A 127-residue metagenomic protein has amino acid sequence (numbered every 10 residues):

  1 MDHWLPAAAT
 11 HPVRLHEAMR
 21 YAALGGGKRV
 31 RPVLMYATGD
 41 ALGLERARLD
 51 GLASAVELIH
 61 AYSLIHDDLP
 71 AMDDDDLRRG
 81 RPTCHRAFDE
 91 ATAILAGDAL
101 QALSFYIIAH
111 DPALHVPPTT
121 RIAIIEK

Functional and structural regions predicted by a protein language model:
M1-L5: N-terminal amphipathic/basic leader segments beginning at the initiator methionine
A9-K127: Mg2+-dependent prenyl diphosphate-binding active-site environment of isoprenoid biosynthetic enzymes
